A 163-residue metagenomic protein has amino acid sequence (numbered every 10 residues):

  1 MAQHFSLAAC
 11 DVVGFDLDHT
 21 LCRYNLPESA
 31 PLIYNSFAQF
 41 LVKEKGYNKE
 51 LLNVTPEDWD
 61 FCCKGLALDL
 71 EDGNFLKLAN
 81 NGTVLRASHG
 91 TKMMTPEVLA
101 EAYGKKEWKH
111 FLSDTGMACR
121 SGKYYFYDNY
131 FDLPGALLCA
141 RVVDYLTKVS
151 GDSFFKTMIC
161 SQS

Functional and structural regions predicted by a protein language model:
M1-S163: HAD-like aspartate-dependent phosphatase fold
